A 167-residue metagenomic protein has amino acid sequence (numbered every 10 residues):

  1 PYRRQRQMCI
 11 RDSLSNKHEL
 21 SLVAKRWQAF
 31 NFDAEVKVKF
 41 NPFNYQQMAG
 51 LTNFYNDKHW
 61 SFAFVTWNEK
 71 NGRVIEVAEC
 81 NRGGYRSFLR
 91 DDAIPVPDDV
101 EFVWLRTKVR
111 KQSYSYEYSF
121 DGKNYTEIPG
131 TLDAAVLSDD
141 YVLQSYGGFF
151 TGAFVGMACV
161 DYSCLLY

Functional and structural regions predicted by a protein language model:
P1-I10, Y167: Single conserved hydrophobic/aromatic residue that forms the stacking wall/gate of nucleotide- or nucleobase-binding
S13-R73: Secretory/extracellular carbohydrate-interaction modules and structurally similar beta-sandwich "look-alikes"
V36, V103-V136: Carbohydrate-binding surfaces in secreted/extracellular proteins
F54, A78-C80, Y116-D121: Predominantly extracellular/luminal cell-surface or secreted proteins
T66-L89: Trp/Tyr-centric glycan-recognition "aromatic platform" motifs on solvent-exposed beta-strand/loop surfaces
N81-W104: Short, aromatic/His-centered strand-loop micro-motif at the edge of beta-sheets
V136-L166: Ligand-recognition surfaces built from glycine- and aromatic
